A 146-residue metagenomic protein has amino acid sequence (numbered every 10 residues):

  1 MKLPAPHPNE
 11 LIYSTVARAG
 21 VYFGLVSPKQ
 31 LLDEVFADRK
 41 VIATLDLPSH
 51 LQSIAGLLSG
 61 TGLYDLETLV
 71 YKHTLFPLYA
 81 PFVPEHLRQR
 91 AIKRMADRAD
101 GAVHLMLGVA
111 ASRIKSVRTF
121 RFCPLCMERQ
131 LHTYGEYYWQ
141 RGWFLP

Functional and structural regions predicted by a protein language model:
M1-V117: A structured, charge-rich N-terminal accessory region that forms the first stable segment of a protein and links
R118, G142: Flanking scaffold residues of small Cys/His-coordinated metal-binding clusters
R121-M127: Short, cysteine/histidine-rich loop/knuckle motifs that typically chelate Zn2+
E128-H132: Short functional micro-motifs and their immediate structural scaffolds
T133-Y137: Short Cys/His-rich "knuckle" micro-motifs
